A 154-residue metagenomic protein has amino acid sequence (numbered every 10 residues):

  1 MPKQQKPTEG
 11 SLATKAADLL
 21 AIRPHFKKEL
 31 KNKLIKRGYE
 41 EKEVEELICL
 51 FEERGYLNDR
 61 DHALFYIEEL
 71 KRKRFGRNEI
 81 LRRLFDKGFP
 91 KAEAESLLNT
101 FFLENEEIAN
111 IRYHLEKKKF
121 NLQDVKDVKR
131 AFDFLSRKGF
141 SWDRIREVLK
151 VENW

Functional and structural regions predicted by a protein language model:
M1-W154: An alpha-helical, amphipathic repeat domain used for nucleic-acid recognition, typified by the mTERF helical solenoid
